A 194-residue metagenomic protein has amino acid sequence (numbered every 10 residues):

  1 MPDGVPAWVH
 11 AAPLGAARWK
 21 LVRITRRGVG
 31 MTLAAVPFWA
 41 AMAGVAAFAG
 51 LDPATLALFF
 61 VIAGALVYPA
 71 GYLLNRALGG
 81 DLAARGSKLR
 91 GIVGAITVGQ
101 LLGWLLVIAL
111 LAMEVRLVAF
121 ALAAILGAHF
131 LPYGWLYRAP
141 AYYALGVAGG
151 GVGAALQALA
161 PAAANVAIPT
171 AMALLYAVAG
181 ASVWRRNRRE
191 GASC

Functional and structural regions predicted by a protein language model:
M1-I24: Short, Lys/Arg-rich, polar N-terminal cytosolic tail immediately upstream of the first transmembrane signal-anchor
A17-R18, G71-R85, A128-L136, G180-R188: C-terminal ends of transmembrane helices
A35-G91: Selected alpha-helical membrane-embedding segments in polytopic membrane proteins
P37-W39, G91-L101, V147-A158: Small-residue-rich segments of transmembrane alpha-helices in multi-pass membrane proteins, especially helix faces
A43-G44, L105-A109, L131-P132, G151-A158 (+1 more regions): Alpha-helical transmembrane segments of multipass membrane proteins
G80-M113: Helix-adjacent hinge/juxtasegments
W104-G150: Membrane-proximal helix-loop-helix units in multi-pass membrane proteins
Y142-C194: Terminal transmembrane helical module of multi-pass membrane proteins
